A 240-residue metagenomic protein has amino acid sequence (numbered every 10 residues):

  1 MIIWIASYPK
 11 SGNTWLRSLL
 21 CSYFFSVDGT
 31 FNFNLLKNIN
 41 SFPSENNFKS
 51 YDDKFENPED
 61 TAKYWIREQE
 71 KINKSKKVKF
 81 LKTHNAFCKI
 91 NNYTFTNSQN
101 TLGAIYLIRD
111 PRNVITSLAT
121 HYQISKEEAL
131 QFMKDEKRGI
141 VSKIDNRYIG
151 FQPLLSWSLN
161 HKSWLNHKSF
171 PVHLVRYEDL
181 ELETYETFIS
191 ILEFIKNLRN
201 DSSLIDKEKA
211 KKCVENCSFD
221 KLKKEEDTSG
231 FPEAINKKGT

Functional and structural regions predicted by a protein language model:
M1-V175: PAPS-dependent sulfotransferase catalytic domain
A6, K168-F194: Phosphate-binding beta-loop-alpha motif at adenosine-nucleotide cofactor sites
T14, S18, E186-I189, E193 (+1 more regions): Amphipathic alpha-helical interface elements that mediate macromolecular binding in regulatory proteins
F24-G29, T187-S202: Non-catalytic, well-ordered alpha-helical segments in soluble enzyme domains
N32-L36, S203-K212: Short, glycine/acidic-rich hinge or "gate" loops at secondary-structure transitions that mediate conformational
A86, D110, E178-L180, N216-F219: Short, solvent-exposed coil/turn elements at secondary-structure transition points
E208-T240: PAPS-dependent sulfotransferase catalytic core
